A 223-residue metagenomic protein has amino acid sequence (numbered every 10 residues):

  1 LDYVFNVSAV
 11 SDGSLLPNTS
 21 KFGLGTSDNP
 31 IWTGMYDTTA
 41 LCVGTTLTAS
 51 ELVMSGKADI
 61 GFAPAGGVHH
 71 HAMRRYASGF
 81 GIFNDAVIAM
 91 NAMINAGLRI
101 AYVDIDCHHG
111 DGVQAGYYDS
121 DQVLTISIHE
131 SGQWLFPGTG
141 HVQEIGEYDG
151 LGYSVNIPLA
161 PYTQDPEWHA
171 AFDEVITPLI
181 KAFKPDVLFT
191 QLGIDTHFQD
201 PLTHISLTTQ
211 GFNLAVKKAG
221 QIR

Functional and structural regions predicted by a protein language model:
L1-R223: HDAC/HDAC-like amidohydrolase catalytic core signature
